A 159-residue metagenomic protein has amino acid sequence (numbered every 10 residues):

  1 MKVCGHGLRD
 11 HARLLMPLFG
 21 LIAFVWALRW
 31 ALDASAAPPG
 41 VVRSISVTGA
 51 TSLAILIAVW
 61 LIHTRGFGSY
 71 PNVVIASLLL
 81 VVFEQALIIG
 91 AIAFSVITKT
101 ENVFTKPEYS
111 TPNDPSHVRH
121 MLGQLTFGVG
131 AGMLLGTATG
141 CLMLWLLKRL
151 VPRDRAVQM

Functional and structural regions predicted by a protein language model:
M1-A54, V59: Transmembrane alpha-helical insertion/packing segments
L18-L21, V47, N72-V81, G128: Alpha-helical transmembrane segments of multi-pass membrane proteins, especially transporters and channels
L21, V25-R29, L53-A54, L80-I88 (+2 more regions): Alpha-helical transmembrane segments of multipass membrane proteins
A50-N72, A76: Canonical alpha-helical transmembrane segments
I75-I97: Hydrophobic alpha-helical membrane-insertion segments
I89-T111: Functional transmembrane-helix hotspots
D114-T139: Hydrophobic alpha-helical transmembrane segments
A138-M159: Cytosolic juxtamembrane helix at the C-terminal end of the final transmembrane segment
